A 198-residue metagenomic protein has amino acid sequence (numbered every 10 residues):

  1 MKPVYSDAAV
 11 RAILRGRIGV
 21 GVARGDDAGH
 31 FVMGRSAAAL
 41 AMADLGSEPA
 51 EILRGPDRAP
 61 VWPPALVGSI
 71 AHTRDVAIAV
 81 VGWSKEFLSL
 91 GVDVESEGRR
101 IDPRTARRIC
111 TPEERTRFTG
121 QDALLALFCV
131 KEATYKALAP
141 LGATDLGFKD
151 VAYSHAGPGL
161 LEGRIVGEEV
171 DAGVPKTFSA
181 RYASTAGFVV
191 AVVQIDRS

Functional and structural regions predicted by a protein language model:
M1-S198: Core catalytic alpha/beta fold that binds nucleotide/phospho-ligands
